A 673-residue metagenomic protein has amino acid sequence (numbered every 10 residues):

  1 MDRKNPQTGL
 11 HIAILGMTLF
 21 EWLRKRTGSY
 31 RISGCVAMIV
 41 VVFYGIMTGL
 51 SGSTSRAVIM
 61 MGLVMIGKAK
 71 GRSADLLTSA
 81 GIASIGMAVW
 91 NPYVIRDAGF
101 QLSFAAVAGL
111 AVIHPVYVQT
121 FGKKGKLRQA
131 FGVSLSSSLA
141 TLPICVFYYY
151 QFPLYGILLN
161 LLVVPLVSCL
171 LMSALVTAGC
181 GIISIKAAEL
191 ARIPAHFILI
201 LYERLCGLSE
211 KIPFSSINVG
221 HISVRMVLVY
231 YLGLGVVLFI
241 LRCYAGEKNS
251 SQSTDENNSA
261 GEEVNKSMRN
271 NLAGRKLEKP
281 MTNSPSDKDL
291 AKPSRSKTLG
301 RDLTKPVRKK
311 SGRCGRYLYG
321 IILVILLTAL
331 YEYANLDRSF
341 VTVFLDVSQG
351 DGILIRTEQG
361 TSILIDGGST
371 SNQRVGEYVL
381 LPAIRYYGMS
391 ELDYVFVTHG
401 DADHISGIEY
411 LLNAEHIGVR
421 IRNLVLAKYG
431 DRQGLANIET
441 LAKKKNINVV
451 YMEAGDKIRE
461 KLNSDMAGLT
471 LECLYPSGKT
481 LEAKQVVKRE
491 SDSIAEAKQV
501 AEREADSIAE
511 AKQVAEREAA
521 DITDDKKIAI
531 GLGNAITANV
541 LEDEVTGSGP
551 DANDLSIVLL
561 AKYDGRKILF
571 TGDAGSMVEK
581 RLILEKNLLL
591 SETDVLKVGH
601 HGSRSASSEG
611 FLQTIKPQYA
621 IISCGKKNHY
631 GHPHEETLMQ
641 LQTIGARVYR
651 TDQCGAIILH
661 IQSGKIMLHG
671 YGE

Functional and structural regions predicted by a protein language model:
D2-I157, H221-S251, K310-L336, E609 (+2 more regions): Hydrophobic alpha-helical transmembrane segments in multi-pass membrane proteins
P6-L10, L166, S184, N628: Residues at alpha-helix boundaries and short interhelical turns
A13, T54, M61, F104 (+7 more regions): Hydrophobic positions within alpha-helical membrane elements
E21-W22, G122, L127, C180-E673: Non-globular, low-confidence helical/coil segments that flank catalytic cores
G67, G109-H114, V118, V167 (+3 more regions): Non-catalytic alpha-helical coupling and interface elements of nucleotide-dependent molecular machines and regulators
G67-R72, N91, V167, I200-E203 (+2 more regions): Generic secondary-structure signature for well-ordered alpha-helical cores
V107-F214, Q618-S623: Alpha-helical transmembrane segments of multi-pass integral membrane proteins
